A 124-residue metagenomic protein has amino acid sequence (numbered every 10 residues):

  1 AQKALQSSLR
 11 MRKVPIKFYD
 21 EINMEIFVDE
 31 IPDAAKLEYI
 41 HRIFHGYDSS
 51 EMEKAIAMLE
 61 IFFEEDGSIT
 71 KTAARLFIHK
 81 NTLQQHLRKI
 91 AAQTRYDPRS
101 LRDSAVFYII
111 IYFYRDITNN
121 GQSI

Functional and structural regions predicted by a protein language model:
A1-I124: Cytosolic nucleotide-utilizing catalytic cores of signal-transduction proteins
